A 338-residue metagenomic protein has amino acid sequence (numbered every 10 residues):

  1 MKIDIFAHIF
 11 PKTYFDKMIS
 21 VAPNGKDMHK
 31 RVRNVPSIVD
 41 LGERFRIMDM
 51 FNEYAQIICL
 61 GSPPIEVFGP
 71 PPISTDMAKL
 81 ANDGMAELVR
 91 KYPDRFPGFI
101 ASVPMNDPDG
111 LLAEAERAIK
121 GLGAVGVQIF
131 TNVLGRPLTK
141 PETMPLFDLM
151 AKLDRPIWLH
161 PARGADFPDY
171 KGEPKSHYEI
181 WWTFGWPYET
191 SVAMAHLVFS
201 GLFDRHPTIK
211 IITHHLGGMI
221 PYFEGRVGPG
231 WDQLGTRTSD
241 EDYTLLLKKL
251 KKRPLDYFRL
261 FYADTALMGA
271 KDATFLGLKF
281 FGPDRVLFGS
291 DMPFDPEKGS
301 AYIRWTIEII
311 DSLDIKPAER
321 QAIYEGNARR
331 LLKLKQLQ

Functional and structural regions predicted by a protein language model:
M1-I5, F10-A55, D83-D94, A113-R117 (+5 more regions): Mid-to-C-terminal alpha-helical segments outside catalytic/metal-binding sites
I9, M105, P161-F167, P293-D295: Short glycine-enriched loops at secondary-structure junctions
Y14-M18, G69, D169-G172, F223-V227 (+3 more regions): Short aromatic-enriched loop/helix-cap "lid" or pocket-rim segments at secondary-structure transitions that line
N24, I119-L287: Catalytic pocket-lining loop regions of alpha/beta-barrel enzymes, especially the amidohydrolase/enolase/GH5 lineages
N34, P71-A78, P108, R136 (+4 more regions): Flexible, glycine- and charge-enriched loops at secondary-structure boundaries
N34-G42, K79, D83, R136-F147: Aromatic- and glycine-enriched glycan-recognition loops and surfaces that form the carbohydrate-binding subsites
G61-M77, N106-D109, Y178-E179: Surface-exposed, active-site-proximal loop segments in enzymatic domains
P63, P97-P104: Structural motif corresponding to the early beta-alpha repeats
